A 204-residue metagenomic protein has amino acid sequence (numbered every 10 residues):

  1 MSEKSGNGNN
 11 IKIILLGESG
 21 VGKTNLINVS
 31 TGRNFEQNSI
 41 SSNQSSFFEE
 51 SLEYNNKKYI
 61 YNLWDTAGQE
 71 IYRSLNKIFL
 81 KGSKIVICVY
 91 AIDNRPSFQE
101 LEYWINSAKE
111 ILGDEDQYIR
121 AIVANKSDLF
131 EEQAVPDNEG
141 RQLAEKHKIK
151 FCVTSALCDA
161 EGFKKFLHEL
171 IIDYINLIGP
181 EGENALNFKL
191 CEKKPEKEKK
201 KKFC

Functional and structural regions predicted by a protein language model:
M1-T24, N28-R33, S51-K58, L112-C204: Conserved P-loop small GTPase signature centered on TRAFAC-class small GTPases
G32-I40: Post-Walker A helix-loop "phosphate-sensing" segment adjacent to the P-loop in P-loop NTPases
Y59-N76: Switch II (G3) loop of P-loop NTPases
L63, V89, V123: Generic enzyme active-site microenvironment
A67, I92-D93, S127: Conserved Walker B
E70, P96, F130-E131: Short, solvent-exposed loop/turn segments at secondary-structure junctions
Y72-R95, L101, I111: Inter-motif core of Ras-like GTPase G domains
E102-N106: Generic structural signal for well-ordered alpha-helices, preferentially at hydrophobic/aromatic core positions
